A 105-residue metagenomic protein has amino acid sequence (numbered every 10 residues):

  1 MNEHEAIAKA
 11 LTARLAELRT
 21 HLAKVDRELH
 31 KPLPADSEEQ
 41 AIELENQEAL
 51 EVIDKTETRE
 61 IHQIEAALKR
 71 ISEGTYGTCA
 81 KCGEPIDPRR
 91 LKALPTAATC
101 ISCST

Functional and structural regions predicted by a protein language model:
M1-E73: Interaction interfaces in information-processing and related assembly proteins
R59, G77, A98: Cys/His-enriched microdomains
S72-T75, T96: Short metal-coordination and nucleic-acid-contact micro-motifs, chiefly zinc-binding Cys/His arrays
A80-C82, S102: Short, cysteine/histidine-rich loop/knuckle motifs that typically chelate Zn2+
G83, P95-A98: A short beta-strand motif that forms part of the nucleic acid-binding face of small beta-barrel RNA-binding folds
I86-D87, T105: Short functional micro-motifs and their immediate structural scaffolds
R89-L94: Short Cys/His-rich "knuckle" micro-motifs
A97-T105: Cysteine-rich micro-motifs
